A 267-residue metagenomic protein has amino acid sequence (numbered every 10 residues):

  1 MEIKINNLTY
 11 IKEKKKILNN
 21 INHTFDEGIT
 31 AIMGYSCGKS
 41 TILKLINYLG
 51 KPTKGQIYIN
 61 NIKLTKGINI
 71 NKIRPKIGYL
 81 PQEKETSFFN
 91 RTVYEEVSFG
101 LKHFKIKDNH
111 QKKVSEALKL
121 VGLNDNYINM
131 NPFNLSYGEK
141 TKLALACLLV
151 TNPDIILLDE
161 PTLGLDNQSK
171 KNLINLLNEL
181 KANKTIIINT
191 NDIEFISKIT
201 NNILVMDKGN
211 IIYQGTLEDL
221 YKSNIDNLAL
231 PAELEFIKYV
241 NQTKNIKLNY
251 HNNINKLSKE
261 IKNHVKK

Functional and structural regions predicted by a protein language model:
N47: Helix-to-loop junction immediately C-terminal to a conserved catalytic motif
G55-K66, I73: Conserved ABC transporter NBD signature motif
N109-N126: Conserved ABC ATPase "signature" region
N131-L135, E139: Conserved ABC ATPase signature
I156-E160: Catalytic Walker B motif of ABC-type/P-loop ATPase nucleotide-binding domains
S223-K267: ABC ATPase nucleotide-binding domains
